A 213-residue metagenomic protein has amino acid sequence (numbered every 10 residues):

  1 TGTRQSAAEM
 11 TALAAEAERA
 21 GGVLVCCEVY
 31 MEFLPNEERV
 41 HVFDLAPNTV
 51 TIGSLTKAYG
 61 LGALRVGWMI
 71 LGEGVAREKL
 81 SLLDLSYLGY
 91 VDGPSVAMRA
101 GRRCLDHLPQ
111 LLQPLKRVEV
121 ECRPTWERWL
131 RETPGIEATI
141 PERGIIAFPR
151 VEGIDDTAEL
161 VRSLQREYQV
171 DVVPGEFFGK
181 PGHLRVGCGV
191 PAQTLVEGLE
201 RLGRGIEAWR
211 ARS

Functional and structural regions predicted by a protein language model:
T1-E37, D44: Active-site phosphate-binding strand-loop segment of PLP-dependent enzymes
R19-A20, T133, Y168, W209: Helix C-cap/helix->beta junction micro-motif
C26, G53, V172-P174: Hydrophobic residues in well-ordered beta-strands that form the structural core
V50-V120: Conserved core segment of the aminotransferase class I/II
I52, E137-E142, E176-F177: Short beta-strand
M98, R102, R117-E127, E137-V151: Conserved glycine-rich beta-strand-loop-beta hairpin in the small C-terminal domain of fold type I
E159-V172, F178-S213: PLP-dependent enzyme catalytic core of the Aspartate aminotransferase-like
